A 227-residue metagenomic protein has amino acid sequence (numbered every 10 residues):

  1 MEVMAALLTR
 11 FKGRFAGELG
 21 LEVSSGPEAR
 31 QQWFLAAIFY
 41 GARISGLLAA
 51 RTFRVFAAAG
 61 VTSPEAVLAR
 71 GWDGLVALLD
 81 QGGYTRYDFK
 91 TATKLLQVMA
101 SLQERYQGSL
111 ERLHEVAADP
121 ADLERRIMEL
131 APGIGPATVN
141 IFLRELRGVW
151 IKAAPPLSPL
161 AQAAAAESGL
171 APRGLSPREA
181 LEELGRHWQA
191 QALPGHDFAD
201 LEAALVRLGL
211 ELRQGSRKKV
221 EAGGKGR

Functional and structural regions predicted by a protein language model:
M1-S25, P120-A121, L130, P136-R227: C-terminal accessory module of base-excision DNA glycosylases/AP lyases that mediates lesion recognition and DNA
M1-Y87, T91-K94, A204, E211-R227: Structure-specific DNA junction-binding interface
A36-Y40, F53-R54, V76, D80 (+6 more regions): Amphipathic alpha-helical segments within well-ordered protein domains
R43, Y106, A131, S168-G169: A broad structural signal for alpha-helix termini and local helix breaks/kinks
L48, V67, Y87, R112-E115 (+3 more regions): Short, surface-exposed helix-loop/turn micro-motifs enriched in polar/charged residues
V61-L130, E145: Alpha-helical ds-nucleic-acid-binding substructure associated with the helix-hairpin-helix region of base-excision DNA
